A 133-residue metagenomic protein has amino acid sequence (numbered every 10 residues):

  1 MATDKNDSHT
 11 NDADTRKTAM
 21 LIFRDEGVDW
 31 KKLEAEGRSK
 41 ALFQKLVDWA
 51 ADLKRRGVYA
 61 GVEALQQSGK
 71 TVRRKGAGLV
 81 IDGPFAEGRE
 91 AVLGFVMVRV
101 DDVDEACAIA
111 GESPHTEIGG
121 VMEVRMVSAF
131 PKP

Functional and structural regions predicted by a protein language model:
A2-P133: Conserved, structured core segments of small domains
